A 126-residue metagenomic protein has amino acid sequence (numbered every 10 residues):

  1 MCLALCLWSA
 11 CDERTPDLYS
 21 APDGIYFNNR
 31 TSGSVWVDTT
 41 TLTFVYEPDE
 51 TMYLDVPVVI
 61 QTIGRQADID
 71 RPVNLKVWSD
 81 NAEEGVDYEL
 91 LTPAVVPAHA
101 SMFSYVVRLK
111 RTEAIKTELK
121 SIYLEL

Functional and structural regions predicted by a protein language model:
M1-C2: Sec-dependent signal peptide recognition, specifically the positively charged N-region followed immediately by
C6-A10: C-terminal motif of bacterial Sec signal peptides marking the signal peptidase cleavage site
D12-G85: Acidic/polar, low-complexity intrinsically disordered N-terminal segments immediately downstream of a Sec signal
Y53-P57, S101-S104, S121: Intrinsic-disorder/low-complexity, polar/charged segments enriched in Ser/Thr/Lys/Arg/Asp/Glu/Gln
W78-A94, S101: Short beta-strand and strand-turn-strand segments in soluble, beta-rich domains
P97-S101, Y105-E113: Short, hydrophobic beta-strand segments
E113-S121: Short glycine/proline/serine/threonine-rich loop/turn segments at secondary-structure transition edges
L124-L126: Enriched for extracellular/lumenal, surface-exposed ectodomains of secreted and cell-surface proteins
